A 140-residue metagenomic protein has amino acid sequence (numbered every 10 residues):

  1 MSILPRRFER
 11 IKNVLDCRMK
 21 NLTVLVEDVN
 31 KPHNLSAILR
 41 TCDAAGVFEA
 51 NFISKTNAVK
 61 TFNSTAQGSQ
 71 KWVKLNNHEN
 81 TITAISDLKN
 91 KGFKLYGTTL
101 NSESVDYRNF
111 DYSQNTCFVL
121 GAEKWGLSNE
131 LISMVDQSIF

Functional and structural regions predicted by a protein language model:
M1-F140: Post-transcriptional modification and biogenesis factors for structured RNAs of the translation apparatus
